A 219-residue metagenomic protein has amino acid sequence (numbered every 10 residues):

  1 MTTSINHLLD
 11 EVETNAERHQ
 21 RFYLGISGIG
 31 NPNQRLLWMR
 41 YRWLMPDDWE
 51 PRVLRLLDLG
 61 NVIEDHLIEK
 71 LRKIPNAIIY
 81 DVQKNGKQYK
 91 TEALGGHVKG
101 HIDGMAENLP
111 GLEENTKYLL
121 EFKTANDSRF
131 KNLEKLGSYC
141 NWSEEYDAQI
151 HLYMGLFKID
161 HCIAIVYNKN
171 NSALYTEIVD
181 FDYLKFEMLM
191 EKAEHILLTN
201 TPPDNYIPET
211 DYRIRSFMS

Functional and structural regions predicted by a protein language model:
M1-L119, N126-L133, G137-C140: Metal-dependent nuclease catalytic cores that hydrolyze phosphodiester bonds in DNA/RNA, characterized by
R40-R42, K123, Y167, S219: Structured loops at beta-to-helix junctions and adjacent beta-edge loops in soluble globular domains
V62, K99, N115, E145-A148 (+2 more regions): Residues forming well-ordered secondary-structure scaffolds
K84, L109, K123-A125, L156-I159 (+1 more regions): An acidic- and aromatic-residue-enriched active-site/binding cleft used to recognize and process polar
T91, Q149-H151: Short secondary-structure capping micro-motifs at structural edges
M105, E121, I178-D180: Short, well-ordered beta-strand micro-motif
N132, C140-E145, L152-S219: Metal-dependent nuclease catalytic regions and adjoining charged, substrate-binding loops involved in nucleic-acid end
